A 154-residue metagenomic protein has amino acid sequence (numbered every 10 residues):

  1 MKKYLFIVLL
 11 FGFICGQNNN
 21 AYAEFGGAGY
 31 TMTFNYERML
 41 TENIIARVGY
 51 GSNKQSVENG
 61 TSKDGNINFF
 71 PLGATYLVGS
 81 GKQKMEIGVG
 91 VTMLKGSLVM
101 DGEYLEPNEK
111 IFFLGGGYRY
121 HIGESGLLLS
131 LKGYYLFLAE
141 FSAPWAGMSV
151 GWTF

Functional and structural regions predicted by a protein language model:
K3-I14: Sec-dependent N-terminal signal peptides
N20-A28: Short strand-turn segments of transmembrane beta-barrel domains in outer membranes, especially the first one or two
Y22, T33, P71-G73, F113-G115 (+1 more regions): Membrane-embedded beta-strand positions in outer-membrane beta-barrel channels/transporters
T31-F34, F141: Short N-terminal binding/cap micro-motifs at the start of the first secondary-structure element
E37-G133: Gram-negative (and chloroplast) outer-membrane scaffold detector with strong preference for beta-barrel transmembrane
A74-Y76, S142-F154: Outer-membrane beta-barrel "beta-signal"
Y135-E140: Short, exposed beta-strand-loop hairpins at the edges of beta-sheets in extracellular/periplasmic proteins
